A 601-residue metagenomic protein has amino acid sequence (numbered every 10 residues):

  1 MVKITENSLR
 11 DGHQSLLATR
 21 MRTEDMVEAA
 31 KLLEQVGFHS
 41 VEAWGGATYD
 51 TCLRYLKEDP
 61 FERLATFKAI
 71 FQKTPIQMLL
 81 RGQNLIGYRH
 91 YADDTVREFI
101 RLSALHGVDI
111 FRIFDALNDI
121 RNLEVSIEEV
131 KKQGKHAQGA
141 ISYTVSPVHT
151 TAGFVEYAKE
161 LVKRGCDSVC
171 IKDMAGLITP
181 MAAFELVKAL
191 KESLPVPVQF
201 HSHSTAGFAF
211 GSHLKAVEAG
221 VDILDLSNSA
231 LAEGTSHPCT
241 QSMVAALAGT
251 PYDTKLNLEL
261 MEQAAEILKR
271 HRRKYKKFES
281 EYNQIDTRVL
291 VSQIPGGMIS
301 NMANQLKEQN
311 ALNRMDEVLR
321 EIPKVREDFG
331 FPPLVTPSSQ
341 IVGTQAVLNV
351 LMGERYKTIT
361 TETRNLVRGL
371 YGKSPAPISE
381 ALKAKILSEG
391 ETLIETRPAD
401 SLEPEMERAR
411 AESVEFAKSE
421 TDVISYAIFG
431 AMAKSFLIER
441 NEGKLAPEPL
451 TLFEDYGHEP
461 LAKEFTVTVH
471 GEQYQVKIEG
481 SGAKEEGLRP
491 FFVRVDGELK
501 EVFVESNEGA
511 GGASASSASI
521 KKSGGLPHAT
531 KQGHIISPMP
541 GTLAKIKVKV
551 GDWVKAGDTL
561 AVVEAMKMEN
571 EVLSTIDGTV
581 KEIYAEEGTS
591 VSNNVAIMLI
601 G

Functional and structural regions predicted by a protein language model:
I4-L9, V41-A43, T74-R81, F111-R112 (+4 more regions): Hydrophobic faces of well-ordered beta-strands that scaffold small-molecule active sites in alpha/beta enzyme cores
G12, I113, V169, G220 (+2 more regions): Conserved, mostly hydrophobic/aromatic
L32-C52, N283-D286, G297-A510: Terminal or standalone catalytic/regulatory effector modules within metabolic enzymes and repeat proteins
G45-Y157, G176-T179: Active-site beta->alpha loop and helix N-cap motifs at the rims of alpha/beta catalytic domains
A152-Y157, A206-A219: Catalytic cores of alpha/beta
D173, A219-S236: Glycine-rich phosphate-binding active-site loops on the catalytic face of alpha/beta enzymes
G211, S236, V244-L247, P251-A311: Core active-site phosphate/anionic-ligand binding loop and the adjoining beta-turn-alpha structural block in enzyme
S519-G601: Structured functional modules or segments
